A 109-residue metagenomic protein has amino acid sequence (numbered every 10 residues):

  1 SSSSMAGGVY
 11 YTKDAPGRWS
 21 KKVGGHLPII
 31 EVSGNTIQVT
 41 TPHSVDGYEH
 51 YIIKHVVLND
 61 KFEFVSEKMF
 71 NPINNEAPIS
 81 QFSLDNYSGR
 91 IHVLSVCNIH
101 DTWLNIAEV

Functional and structural regions predicted by a protein language model:
S1-T36, M69: Transition segment at domain starts
T40-T41, A77-N86: Exposed aromatic-hydrophobic patches
T40-Y48: Short amphipathic, basic-aromatic surface patches that mediate peripheral association with negatively charged
I52-F64: Extended low-complexity, serine/threonine- and proline-enriched intrinsically disordered segments
K61-M69, W103: Surface-exposed loop/edge segments in extracytoplasmic proteins
S66-P72, Q81-S83: Beta-strand-rich interaction surfaces with strong enrichment in secreted/lumenal proteins
G89-I91: Exposed beta-strand face motif in extracellular beta-rich ectodomains
V96-I106: Short acidic/polar inter-strand loop motif in beta-rich domains
